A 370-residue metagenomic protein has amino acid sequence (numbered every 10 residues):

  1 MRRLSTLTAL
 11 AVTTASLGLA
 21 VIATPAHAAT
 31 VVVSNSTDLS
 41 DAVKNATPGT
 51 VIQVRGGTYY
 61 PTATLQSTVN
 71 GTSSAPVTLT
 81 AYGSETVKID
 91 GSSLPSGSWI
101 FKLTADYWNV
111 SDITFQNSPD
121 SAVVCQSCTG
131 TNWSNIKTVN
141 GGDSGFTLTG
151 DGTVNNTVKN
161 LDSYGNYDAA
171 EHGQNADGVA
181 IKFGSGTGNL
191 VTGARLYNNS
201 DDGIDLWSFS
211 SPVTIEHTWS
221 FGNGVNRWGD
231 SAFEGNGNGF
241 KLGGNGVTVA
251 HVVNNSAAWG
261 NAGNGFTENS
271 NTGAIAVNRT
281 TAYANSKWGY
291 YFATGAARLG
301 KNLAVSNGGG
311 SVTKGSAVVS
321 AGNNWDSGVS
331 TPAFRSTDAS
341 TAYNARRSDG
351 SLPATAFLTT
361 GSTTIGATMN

Functional and structural regions predicted by a protein language model:
M1-A28: Secretory targeting and sorting signals
A29, V179, G295-N370: Acidic, glycine- and Ser/Thr-rich low-complexity intrinsically disordered tracts in extracellular/secreted proteins
A29-L65: Acidic Gly/Asp/Thr-rich repetitive segments characteristic of extracellular carbohydrate-active and adhesion proteins
V32-S34, G56-T62, N70-D120, Y167-D168: Right-handed parallel beta-helix/beta-spiral solenoid domain characteristic of secreted/periplasmic
T47, T68-V69, S74, S84 (+18 more regions): Parallel beta-helix/beta-solenoid
R55, T80-Y82, D90, L103-T104 (+23 more regions): Feature marks extracellular polysaccharide-active and adherence modules
T64-S67, G91-F101, N117-V124, N140-G150 (+6 more regions): Extracellular beta-strand/beta-solenoid scaffold signature
G193, P212-H217, G222, N226-A250: Surface-exposed beta-loop-beta
